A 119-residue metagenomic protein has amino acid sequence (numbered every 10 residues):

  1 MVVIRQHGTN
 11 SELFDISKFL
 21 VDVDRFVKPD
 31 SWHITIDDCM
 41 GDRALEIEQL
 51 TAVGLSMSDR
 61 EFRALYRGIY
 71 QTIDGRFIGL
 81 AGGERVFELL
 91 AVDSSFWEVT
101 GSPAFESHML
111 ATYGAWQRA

Functional and structural regions predicted by a protein language model:
M1, D22-S31, A115-A119: Structural alpha-beta junctions
M1-D24: Short, extreme N-terminal segment that most often corresponds to the first beta-strand
D15-K18, E61, H108: Exposed alpha-helical structural elements
F19-D22, L65, T112: Residues that form generic nucleotide/phosphate-binding pockets
V27, S31-L90: Surface-exposed, low-hydrophobicity interaction/linker segments
A81-A119: Short, compact, well-ordered microdomains
